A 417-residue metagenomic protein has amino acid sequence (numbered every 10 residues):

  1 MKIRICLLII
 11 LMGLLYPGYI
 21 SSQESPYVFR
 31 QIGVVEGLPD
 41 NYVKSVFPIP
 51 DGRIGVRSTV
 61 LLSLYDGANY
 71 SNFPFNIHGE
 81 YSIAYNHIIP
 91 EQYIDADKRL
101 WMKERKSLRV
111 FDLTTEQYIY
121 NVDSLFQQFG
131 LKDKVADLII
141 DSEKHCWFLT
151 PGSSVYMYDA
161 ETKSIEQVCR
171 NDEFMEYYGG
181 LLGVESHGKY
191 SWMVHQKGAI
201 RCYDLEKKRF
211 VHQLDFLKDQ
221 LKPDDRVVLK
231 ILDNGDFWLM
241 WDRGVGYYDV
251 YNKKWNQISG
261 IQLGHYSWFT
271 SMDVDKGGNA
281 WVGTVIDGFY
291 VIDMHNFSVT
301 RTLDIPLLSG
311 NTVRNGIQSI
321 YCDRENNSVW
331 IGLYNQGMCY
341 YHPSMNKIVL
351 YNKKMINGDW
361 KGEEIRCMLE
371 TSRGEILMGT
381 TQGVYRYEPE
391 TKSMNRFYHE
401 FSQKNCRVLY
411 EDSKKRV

Functional and structural regions predicted by a protein language model:
M1-V417: Carboxylate-rich, polar loop motifs that coordinate divalent cations or form catalytic acidic clusters
